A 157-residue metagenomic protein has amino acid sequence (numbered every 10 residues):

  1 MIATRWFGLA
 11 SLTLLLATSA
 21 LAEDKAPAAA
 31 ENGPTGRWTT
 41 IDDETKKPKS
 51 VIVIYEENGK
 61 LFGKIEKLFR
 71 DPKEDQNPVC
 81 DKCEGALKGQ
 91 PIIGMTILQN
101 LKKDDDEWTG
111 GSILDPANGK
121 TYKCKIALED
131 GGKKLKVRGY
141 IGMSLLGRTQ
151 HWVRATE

Functional and structural regions predicted by a protein language model:
M1-A3: N-terminal secretory signal peptides that target proteins for export/translocation
G8-A17: Bacterial N-terminal signal peptides
A22-G36: N-terminal helix-cap/turn-to-beta initiation motif at the start of protein domains
D24, G132-K134, Y140-E157: Edge beta-strand at a domain terminus
K25, T40-C124: Central antiparallel beta-sheet cores of small beta-barrel/beta-sandwich binding domains
A30, D43-T45, P116, A127-E129 (+1 more regions): Short polar/acidic secondary-structure junctions
C83-G89, K136-M143: Short aromatic-glycine motifs in intrinsically disordered, low-complexity regions
